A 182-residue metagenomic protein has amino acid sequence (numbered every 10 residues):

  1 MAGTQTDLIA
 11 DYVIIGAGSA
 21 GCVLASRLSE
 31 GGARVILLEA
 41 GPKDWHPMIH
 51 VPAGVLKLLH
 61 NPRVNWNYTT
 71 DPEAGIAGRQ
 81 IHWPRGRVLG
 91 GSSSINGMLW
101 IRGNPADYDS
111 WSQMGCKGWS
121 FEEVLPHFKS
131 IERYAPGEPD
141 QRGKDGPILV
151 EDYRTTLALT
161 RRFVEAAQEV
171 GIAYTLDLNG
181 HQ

Functional and structural regions predicted by a protein language model:
A2-S130: N-terminal glycine-rich phosphate/pyrophosphate-binding loop and immediately adjacent elements
S112-Q182: Conserved redox-cofactor binding core of oxidoreductases
